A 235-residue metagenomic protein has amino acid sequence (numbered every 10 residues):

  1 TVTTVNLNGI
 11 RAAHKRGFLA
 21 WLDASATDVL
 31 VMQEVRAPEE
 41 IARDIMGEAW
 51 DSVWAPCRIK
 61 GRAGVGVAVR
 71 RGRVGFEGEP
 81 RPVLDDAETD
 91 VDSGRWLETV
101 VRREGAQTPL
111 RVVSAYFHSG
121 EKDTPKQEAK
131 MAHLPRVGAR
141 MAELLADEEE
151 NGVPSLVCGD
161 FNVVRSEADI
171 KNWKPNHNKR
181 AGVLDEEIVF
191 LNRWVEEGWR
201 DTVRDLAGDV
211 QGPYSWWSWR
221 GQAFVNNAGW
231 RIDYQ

Functional and structural regions predicted by a protein language model:
T1-A13: Mobile, glycine- and charge-enriched loop segments and immediately flanking short secondary-structure elements within
L7, V35, F161: Active-site metal-binding loops of divalent metal-dependent hydrolases
R11, E39-I41, G61-R62, G120-D123 (+2 more regions): Short catalytic/ligand-binding loop motif for oxyanion handling, primarily in non-cytosolic enzymes, centered on
R11-A24: Short, acidic/polar
A20-D23, W96-Q107, R136-V153: Short amphipathic alpha-helices and their capping/turn segments at secondary-structure boundaries
V35-R36, I41-P125: Structured beta-strand-rich core segments of catalytic domains in phosphoester-bond hydrolases
A49-D51, H133-Y234: Metal-dependent phosphoesterases centered on the DNase I-like endonuclease/exonuclease/phosphatase
